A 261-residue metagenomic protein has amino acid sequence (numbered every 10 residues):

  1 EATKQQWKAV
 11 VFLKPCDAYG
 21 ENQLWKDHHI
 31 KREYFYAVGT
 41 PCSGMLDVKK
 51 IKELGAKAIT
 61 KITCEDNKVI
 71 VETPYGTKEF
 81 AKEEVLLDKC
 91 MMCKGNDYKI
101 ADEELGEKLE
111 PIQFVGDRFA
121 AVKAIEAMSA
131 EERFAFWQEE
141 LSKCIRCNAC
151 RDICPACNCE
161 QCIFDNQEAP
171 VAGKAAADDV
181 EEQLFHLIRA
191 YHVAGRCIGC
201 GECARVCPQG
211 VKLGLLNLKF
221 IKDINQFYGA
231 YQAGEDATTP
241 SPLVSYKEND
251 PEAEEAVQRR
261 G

Functional and structural regions predicted by a protein language model:
E1-W137: Iron-sulfur-associated redox domains of electron-transfer enzymes in respiratory and anaerobic energy metabolism
K14-Y19, L87-D97, S142-Q161, G195-Q209: Local cysteine-cluster metal-coordination motifs and their immediate loop/turn environment, predominantly Fe-S cluster
C16, D47-K49, K89, E140 (+3 more regions): Aromatic-enriched hydrophobic runs in primary sequence
W25-H28, C144, D223: Alpha-helix boundary/capping residues
L46-V48, K99-I100, D152-I153, C162-D165: Short acidic/glycine-rich loop or secondary-structure boundary segments that cap or lie
I62-T63, P155, A169: Metal-ion/cofactor- or nucleotide/acyl-coenzyme-handling active-site neighborhoods
F80-E83, D152, L187: Homeobox/homeodomain signature
F114-S142, N158-G261: Ferredoxin-type iron-sulfur electron-transfer modules in oxidoreductases and energy-metabolism complexes
